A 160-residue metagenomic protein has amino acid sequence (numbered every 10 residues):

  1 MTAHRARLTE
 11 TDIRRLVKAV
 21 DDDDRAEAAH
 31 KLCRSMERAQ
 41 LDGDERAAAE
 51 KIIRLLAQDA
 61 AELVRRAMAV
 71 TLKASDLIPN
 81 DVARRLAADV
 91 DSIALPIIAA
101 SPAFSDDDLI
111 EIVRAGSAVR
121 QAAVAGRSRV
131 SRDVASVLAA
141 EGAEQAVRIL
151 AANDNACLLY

Functional and structural regions predicted by a protein language model:
M1-L159: Alpha-helical scaffold segments
